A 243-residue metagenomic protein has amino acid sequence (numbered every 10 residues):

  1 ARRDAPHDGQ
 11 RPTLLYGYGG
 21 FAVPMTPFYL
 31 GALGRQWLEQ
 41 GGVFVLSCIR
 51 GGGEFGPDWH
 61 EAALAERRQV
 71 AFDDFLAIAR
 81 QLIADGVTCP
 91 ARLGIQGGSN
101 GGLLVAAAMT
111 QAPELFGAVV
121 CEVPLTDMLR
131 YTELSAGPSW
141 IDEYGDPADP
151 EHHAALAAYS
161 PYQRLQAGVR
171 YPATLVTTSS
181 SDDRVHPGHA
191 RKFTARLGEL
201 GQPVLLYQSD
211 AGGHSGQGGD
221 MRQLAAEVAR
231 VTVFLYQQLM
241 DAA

Functional and structural regions predicted by a protein language model:
A1, Y16-G17, Q96, T177: Short hydrophobic segments within beta-strands
A1-G9, Y162-A167: Short beta-strand-to-loop junctions in surface cap/lid or active-site-entrance loops
D8-G20: Short beta-strand element of the alpha/beta-hydrolase
T13, V43, A118: Short, Asp-centered acidic motifs that coordinate Mg2+ and/or phosphate in catalytic or ligand-binding sites
Y16, V23-T26, G31: Conserved HGGG/HGGXW glycine-rich cap/lid loop of the alpha/beta-hydrolase fold
G20-V23, F44: Serine-hydrolase catalytic-loop signature spanning alpha/beta hydrolases and amidase-signature enzymes
F28-S47: Short amphipathic alpha-helix adjacent to the substrate-entry channel of hydrolases
S47-A243: Active-site-proximal cap/loop segments of hydrolase catalytic domains
